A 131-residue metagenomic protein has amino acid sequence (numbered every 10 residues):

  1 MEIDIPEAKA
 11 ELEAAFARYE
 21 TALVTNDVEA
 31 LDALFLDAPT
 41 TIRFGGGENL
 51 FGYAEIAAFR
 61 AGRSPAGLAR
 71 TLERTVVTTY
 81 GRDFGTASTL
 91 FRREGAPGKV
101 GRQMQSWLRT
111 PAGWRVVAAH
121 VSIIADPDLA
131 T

Functional and structural regions predicted by a protein language model:
M1-D37, P127-T131: Short, low-complexity N-terminal intrinsically disordered segments enriched in polar/charged residues
D4, E11-A14, G46, A54-P97: Surface-exposed, charged secondary-structure patches
Y19, L31-D32, T40, G52 (+3 more regions): Hydrophobic pocket/interface hotspot
F35-L36, F91-R93, H120-I123: Short beta-strand segments enriched in hydrophobic/aromatic residues within well-folded beta-rich domains
T40-T41, P65: Residue-level marker of structural boundaries
T41, L50, I123-A125: Flexible, glycine-rich phosphate/dinucleotide-binding loops and adjacent beta-alpha linkers at cofactor/substrate
T86, V100-A130: Short beta-strand edge/turn micro-motifs at domain boundaries
